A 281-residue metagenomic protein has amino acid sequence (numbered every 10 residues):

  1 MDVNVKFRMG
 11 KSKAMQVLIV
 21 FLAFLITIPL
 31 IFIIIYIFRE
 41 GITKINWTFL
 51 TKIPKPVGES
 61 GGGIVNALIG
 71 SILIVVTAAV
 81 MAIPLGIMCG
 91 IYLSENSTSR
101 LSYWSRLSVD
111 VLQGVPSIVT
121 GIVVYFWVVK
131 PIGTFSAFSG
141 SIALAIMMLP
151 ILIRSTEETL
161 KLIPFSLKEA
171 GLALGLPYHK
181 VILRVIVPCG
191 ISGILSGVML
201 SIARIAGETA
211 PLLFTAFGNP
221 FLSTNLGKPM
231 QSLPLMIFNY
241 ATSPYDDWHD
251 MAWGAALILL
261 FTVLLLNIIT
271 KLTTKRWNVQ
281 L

Functional and structural regions predicted by a protein language model:
D2-V17, Y36-A78, T98, N239-D250: Periplasmic/extracellular loop-to-transmembrane helix junction in inner-membrane transport proteins
A14-V17, E157-K161, M199, N239-L281: C-terminal transmembrane helix and the adjacent membrane-cytosol boundary/short C-terminal tail of inner/organellar
V20, A67, S71, L107-D110 (+3 more regions): Residue-level signal for discrete positions within transmembrane alpha-helices of multi-pass small-molecule
V57-G58, L212-L260: Interhelical loop and adjacent transmembrane-helix boundary motif in polytopic membrane transport permeases
I69, L73-M81, L85, C89 (+4 more regions): Hydrophobic alpha-helical transmembrane segments of multipass integral membrane proteins, especially permease/channel
T77-V109, K271-K275: Transmembrane-helix boundary motif in ABC transporter permease subunits
I87-S99, T134-I186, S196-S201, I205: Membrane-cytosol interface at the C-terminal ends of specific transmembrane alpha-helices in multi-pass membrane
D110-I146: Generic hydrophobic transmembrane alpha-helix motif, especially the helices
